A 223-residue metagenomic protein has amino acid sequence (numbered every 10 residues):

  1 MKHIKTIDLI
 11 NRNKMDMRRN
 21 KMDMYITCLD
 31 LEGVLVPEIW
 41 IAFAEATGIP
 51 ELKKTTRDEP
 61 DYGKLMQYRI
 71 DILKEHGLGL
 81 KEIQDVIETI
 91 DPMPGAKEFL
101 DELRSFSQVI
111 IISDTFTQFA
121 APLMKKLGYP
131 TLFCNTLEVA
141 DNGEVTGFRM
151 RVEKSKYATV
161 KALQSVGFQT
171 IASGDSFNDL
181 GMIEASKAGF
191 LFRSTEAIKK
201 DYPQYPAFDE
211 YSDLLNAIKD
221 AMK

Functional and structural regions predicted by a protein language model:
K2-D8, N13-K21: Asparagine/serine/threonine-enriched low-complexity, disordered tracts, especially those forming N-linked glycosylation
M24-T136, A140-D141: Alpha-helical substrate-recognition element adjacent to the catalytic core
D101, K161, L180-G181: Alpha-helical segments flanking ligand/cofactor-binding loops in enzyme cores
V109-D114, F168-D209: Acidic, Mg2+-coordinating phosphoryl-transfer loop and its flanking beta/alpha structural elements, shared across
T117-A121, D179-L180, L215: Short, well-ordered alpha-helical microsegments
Q118-T170, D201: Substrate-recognition "cap/lid" segment bordering the active-site pocket of phosphatases
T136-A140, S194-I198, S212-L214: Short, acidic/turn-prone active-site loops that include or flank metal/cofactor- and phosphate-binding residues
A217-K223: Short amphipathic alpha-helix with an adjacent loop that forms part of the alpha/beta core around
